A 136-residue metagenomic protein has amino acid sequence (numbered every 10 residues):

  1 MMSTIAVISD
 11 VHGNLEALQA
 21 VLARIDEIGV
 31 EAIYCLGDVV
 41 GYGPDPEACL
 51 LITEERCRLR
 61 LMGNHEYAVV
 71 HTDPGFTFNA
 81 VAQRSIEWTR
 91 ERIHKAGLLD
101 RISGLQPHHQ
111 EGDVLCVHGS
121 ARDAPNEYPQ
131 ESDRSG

Functional and structural regions predicted by a protein language model:
M1-R58, T77: N-terminal active-site segment of His-dependent metallophosphoesterases
C49-V117, R122-G136: Active-site neighborhood of divalent metal-dependent phosphoester bond hydrolases
